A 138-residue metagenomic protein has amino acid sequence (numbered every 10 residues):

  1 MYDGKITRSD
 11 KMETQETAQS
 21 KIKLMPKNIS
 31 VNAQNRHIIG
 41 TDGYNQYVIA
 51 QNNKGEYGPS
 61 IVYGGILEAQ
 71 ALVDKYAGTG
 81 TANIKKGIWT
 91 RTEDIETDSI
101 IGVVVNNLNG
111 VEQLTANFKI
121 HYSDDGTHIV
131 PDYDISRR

Functional and structural regions predicted by a protein language model:
M1-D3: Hydrophobic, membrane-inserting alpha-helical segments
R8-R138: Functional cores of ribonucleases/endoribonucleases
